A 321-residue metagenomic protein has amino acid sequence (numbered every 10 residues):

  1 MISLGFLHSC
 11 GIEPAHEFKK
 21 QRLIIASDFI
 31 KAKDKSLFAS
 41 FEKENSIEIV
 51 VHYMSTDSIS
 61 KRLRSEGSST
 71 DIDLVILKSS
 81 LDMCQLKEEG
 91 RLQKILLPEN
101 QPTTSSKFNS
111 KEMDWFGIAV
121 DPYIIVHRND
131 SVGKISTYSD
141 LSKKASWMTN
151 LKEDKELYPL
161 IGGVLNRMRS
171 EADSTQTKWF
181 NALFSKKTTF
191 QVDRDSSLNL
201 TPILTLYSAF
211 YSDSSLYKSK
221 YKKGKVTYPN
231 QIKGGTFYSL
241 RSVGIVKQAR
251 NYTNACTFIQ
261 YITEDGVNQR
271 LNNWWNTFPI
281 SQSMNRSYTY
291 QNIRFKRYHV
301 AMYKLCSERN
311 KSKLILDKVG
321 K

Functional and structural regions predicted by a protein language model:
C10-C84, K321: Early extracytoplasmic/lumenal segment of secretory-pathway proteins
L37, T175, R250-I262, R270-L271: Short amphipathic alpha-helical coupling segments at ligand-binding clamshell hinges and other catalytic/signaling
D71-I72, K78-V192: Extracytoplasmic ligand-binding site segments that recognize negatively charged/polar headgroups
L81-Q85, T201-K225: A ligand-binding cleft/hinge motif common to bilobed small-molecule-binding domains
P102-K107, V120-D121, F180-K186, Y221-A249 (+1 more regions): Periplasmic-binding protein-like
I124-S131, L165-N166, Y238-N251, R270-W274: A bilobed periplasmic-binding-protein/Venus flytrap-type ligand-binding module shared by bacterial periplasmic
W147-E153, Y261-N285: Periplasmic-binding protein-like
Y288-K321: Extracellular/periplasmic bilobal clamshell ligand-binding domains
